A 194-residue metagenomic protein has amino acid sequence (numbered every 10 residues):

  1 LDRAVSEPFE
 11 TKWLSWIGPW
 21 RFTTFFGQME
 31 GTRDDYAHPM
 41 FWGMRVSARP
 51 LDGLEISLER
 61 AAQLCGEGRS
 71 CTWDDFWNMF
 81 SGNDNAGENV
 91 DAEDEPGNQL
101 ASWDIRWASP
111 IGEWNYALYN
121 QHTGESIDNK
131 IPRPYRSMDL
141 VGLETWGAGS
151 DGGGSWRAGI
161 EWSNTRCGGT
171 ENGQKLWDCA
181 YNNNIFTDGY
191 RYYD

Functional and structural regions predicted by a protein language model:
D2-D194: Signature for the C-terminal beta-barrel architecture of outer-membrane proteins
